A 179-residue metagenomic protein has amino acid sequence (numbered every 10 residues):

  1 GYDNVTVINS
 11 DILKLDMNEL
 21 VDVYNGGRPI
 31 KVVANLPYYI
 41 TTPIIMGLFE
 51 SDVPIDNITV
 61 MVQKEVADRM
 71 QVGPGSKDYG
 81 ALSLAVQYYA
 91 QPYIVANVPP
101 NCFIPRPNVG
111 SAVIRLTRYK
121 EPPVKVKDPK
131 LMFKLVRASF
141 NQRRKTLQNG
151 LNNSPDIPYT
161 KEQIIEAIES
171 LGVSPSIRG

Functional and structural regions predicted by a protein language model:
G1-K134: Catalytic cores of RNA-modifying enzymes
D3, I157-P158, S174: Short coil/loop linkers at secondary-structure junctions
D3-T6, N18-D22, N149, E162-S170: Replace "anionic and nucleotidyl ligands
K77, Q142-T146, P175: Short secondary-structure junctions and interdomain/linker hinges
A112, L116-R118, V124-I168: An accessory alpha-helical subdomain
I168-G179: Catalytic core of IPPT-family isopentenyl/dimethylallyl transferases that prenylate adenosine-containing substrates
